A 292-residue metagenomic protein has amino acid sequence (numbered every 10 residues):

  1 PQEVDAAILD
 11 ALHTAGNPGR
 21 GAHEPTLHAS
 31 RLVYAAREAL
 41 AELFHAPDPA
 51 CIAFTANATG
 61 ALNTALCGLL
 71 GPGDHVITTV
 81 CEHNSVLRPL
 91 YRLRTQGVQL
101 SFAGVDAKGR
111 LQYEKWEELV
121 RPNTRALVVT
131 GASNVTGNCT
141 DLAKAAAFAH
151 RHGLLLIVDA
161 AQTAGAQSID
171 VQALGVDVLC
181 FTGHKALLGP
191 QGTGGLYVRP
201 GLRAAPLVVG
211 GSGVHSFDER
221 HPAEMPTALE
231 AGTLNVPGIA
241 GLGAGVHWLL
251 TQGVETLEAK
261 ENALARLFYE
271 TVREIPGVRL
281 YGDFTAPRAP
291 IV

Functional and structural regions predicted by a protein language model:
P1-V292: Pyridoxal 5′-phosphate
